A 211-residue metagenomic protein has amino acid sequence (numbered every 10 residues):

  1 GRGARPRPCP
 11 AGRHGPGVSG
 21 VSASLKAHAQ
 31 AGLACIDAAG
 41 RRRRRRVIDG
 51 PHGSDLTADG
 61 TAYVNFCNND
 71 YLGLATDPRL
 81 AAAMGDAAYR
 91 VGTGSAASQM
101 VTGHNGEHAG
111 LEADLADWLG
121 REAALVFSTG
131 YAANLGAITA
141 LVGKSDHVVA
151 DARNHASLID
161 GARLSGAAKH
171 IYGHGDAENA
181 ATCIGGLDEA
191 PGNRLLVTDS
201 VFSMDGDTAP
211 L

Functional and structural regions predicted by a protein language model:
G1-G17: Compositionally biased, low-complexity flexible segments
H28-T93: N-terminal "arm"/small-domain region of PLP-dependent enzymes with the aminotransferase-like
G73-L74, M100-H104, A156, A177-E178 (+1 more regions): Short, small-residue-enriched loops and turns at beta-alpha junctions that line or gate enzyme active sites
A82, D86-T129: Conserved N-terminal alpha-helix of the aminotransferase class I/II PLP-enzyme fold
A137-A156: Conserved PLP-anchoring active-site segment centered on the Schiff-base-forming lysine
K144, L164-G166: Short, structured coil segments at secondary-structure junctions
H170, H174-L211: Active-site phosphate-binding strand-loop segment of PLP-dependent enzymes
